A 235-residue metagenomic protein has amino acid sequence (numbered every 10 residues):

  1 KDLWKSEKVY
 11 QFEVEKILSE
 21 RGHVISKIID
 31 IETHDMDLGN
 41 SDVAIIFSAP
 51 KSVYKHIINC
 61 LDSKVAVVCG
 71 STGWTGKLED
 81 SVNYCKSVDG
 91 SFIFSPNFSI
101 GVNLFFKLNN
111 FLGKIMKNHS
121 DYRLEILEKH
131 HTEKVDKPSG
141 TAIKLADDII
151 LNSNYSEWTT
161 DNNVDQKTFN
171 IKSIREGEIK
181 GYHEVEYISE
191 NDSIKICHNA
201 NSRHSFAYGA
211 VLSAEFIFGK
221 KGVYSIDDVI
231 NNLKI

Functional and structural regions predicted by a protein language model:
D2, V9-S41, N118-I235: C-terminal substrate-binding/catalytic lobe of Rossmann-fold NAD(P)-dependent oxidoreductases
D2-K5, I46: Hydrophobic Val/Ile/Leu positions in short beta-strands of Rossmann-like dinucleotide-binding domains
I25, V67-V68, S91-F92: Hydrophobic beta-strand scaffold residues
I31, T72-W74, N97-F98, K129-H131: Short, ordered loop/turn segments at secondary-structure junctions
D37-V43, F47, K51-G70, E79-Y84: Rossmann-fold NAD(P) dinucleotide-binding segment
I58, D62, S71-F94, I100-K114: Rossmann-fold NAD(P)-binding glycine/threonine-rich loop
